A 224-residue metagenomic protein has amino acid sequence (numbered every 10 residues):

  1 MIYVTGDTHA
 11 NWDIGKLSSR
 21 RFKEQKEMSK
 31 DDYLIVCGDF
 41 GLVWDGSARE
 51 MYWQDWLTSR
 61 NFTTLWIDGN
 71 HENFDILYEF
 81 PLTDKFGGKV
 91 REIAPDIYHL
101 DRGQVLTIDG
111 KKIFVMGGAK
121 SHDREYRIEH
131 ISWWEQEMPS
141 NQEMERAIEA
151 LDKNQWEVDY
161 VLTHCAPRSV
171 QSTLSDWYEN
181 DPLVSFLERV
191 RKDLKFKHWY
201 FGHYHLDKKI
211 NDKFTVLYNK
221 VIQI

Functional and structural regions predicted by a protein language model:
M1-S18, K120-I131: Short, charged N-terminal beta->alpha structural module
M1-Y3, Q104-V115, Y160, N211-T215: Beta-strand-turn-beta hairpins that frame and shape the catalytic cleft of phosphate-ester-processing enzymes
V4, Y33-C37, Y160-H164, Y200: Structural motif
T5, N11-I108, D176, L183-L187 (+1 more regions): Core catalytic region of metal-dependent phosphoesterases/phosphodiesterases, especially metallo-beta-lactamase-like
H9-N11, F40-G41, N70-N73, A119-K120 (+2 more regions): Catalytic metal-binding/acid-base residues of hydrolase active sites
T63-I67, K89-P95, A166-I224: Conserved beta-sheet core of the metallophosphoesterase superfamily
G88, P95, D109-W177: Active-site-proximal loop/helix segment associated with metal-binding centers of metalloenzymes
